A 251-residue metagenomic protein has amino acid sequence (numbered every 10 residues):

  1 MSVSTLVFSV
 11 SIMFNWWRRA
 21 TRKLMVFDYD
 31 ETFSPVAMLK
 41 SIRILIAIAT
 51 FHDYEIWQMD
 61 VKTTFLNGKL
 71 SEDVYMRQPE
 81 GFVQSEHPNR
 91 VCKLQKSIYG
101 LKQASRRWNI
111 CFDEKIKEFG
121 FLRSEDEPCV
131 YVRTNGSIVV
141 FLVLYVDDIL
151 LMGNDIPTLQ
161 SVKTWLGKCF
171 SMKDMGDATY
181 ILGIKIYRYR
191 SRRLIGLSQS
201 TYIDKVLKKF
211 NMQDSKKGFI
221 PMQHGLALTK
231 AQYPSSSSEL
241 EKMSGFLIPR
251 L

Functional and structural regions predicted by a protein language model:
M1-L251: Long, low-complexity, charge-biased intrinsically disordered regions
